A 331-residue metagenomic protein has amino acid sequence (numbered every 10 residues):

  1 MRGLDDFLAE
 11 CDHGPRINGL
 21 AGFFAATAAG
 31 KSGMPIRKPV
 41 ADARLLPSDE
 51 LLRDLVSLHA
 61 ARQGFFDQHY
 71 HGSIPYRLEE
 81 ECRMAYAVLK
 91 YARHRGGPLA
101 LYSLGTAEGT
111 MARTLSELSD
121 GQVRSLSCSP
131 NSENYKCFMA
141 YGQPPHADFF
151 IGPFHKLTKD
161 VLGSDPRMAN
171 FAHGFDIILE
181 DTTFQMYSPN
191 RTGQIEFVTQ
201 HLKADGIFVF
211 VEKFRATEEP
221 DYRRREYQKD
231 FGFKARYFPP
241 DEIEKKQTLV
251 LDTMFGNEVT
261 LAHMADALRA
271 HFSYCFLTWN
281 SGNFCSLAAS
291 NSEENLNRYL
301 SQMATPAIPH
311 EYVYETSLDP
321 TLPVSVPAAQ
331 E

Functional and structural regions predicted by a protein language model:
M1-P35, E331: Intrinsically disordered, low-structural-confidence terminal and linker regions
G19-L99: Class I SAM-dependent methyltransferase Rossmann-like catalytic core, especially the SAM/SAH-binding loop
G97-R167: Class I SAM-dependent methyltransferase SAM/SAH-binding core
A107-T110, T248-E331: Rossmann-like AdoMet/SAM-dependent catalytic core
K159-G163, M186-H201: A short, conserved alpha-helix within the catalytic core of class I
P166-R191: A short SAM/SAH-binding and catalytic strip from SAM-dependent methyltransferases
A204-A216: Conserved beta-strand signature within the Rossmann-like core of class I S-adenosyl-L-methionine
K213-H271: C-terminal alpha-helical "lid/dimerization" subdomain adjacent to the S-adenosyl-L-methionine
